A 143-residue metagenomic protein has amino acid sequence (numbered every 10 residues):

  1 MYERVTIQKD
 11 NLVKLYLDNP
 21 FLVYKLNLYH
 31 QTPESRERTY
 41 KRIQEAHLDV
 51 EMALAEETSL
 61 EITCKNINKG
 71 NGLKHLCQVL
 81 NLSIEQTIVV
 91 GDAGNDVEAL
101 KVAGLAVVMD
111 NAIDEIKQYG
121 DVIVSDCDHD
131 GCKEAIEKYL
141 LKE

Functional and structural regions predicted by a protein language model:
M1-V90, G94, N111: Conserved acidic, metal-coordinating active-site core of Asp-based, Mg2+-dependent phosphoryl-transfer enzymes
E61-E143: Mg2+-dependent phosphoryl-transfer enzymes with acidic/Ser/Thr/Gly-rich catalytic loops
